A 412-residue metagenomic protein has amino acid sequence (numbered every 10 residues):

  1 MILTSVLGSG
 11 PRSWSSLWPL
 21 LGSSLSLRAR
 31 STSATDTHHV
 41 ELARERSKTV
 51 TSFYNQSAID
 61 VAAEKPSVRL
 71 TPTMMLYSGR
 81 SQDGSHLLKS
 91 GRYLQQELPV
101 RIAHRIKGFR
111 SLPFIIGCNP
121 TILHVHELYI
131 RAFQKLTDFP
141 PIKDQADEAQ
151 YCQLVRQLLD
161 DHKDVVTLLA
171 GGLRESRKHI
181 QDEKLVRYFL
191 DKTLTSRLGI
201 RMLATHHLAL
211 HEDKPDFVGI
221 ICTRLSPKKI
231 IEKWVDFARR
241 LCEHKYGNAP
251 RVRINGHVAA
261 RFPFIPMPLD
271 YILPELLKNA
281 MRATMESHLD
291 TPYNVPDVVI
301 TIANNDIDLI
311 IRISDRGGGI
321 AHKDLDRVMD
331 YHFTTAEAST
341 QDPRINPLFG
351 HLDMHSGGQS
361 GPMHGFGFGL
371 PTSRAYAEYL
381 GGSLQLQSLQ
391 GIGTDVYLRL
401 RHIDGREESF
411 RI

Functional and structural regions predicted by a protein language model:
H39-R251, F262, P266-D270: Signal-transmission coiled-coils
I265, K278-R316, S339-G357, S383: ATP-lid-like helix-loop hinge signature
D308, G319, G367, L389-Y397 (+1 more regions): Glycine-rich nucleotide-binding loop
S314-I320, H332-F333, H402: Glycine-rich acidic phosphate-binding loop
H322-M329, Q341: Short adenine-binding "F-helix/F-box" segment of the Bergerat
H351-G365, Q387-G393, R401: A short beta-strand-to-loop micro-motif at the C-terminal edge of the catalytic HATPase_c
G369, S373: Short alpha-helical Gxxx[C/S/T] motif in the catalytic ATP-binding
